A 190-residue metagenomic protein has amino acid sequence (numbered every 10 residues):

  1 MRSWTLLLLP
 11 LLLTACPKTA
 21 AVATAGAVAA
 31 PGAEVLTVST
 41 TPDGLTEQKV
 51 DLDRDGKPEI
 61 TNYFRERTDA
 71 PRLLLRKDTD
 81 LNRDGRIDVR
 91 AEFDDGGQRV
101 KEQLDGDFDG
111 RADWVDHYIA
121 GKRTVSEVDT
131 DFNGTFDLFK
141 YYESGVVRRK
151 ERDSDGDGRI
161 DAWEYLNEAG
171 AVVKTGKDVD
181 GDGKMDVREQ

Functional and structural regions predicted by a protein language model:
T5-T14: Bacterial N-terminal signal peptides
C16-Q190: Calcium-binding acidic motifs and repeat modules
